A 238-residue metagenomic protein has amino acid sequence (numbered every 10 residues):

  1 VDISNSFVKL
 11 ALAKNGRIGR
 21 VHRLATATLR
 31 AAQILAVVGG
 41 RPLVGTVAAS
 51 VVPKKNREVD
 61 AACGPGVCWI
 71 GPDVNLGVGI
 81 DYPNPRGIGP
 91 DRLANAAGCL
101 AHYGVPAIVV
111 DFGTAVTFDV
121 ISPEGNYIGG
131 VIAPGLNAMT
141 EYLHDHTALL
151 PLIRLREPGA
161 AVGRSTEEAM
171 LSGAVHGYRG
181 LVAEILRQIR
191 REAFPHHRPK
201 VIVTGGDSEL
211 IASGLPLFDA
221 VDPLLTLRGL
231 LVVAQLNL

Functional and structural regions predicted by a protein language model:
V1-G19, C99, V105-Y127, L143 (+1 more regions): Gly/Thr-rich phosphate-binding beta-strand-loop-beta motif of the actin/hexokinase/Hsp70
V1-L76: N-terminal glycine/serine-rich phosphate-binding loop of ATP-dependent small-molecule kinases, especially carbohydrate
G39-P42, H102-V105, A193-H196: Glycine-rich phosphate-binding loop signature in dinucleotide/nucleotide-binding domains
V44-G45, V51-V105, G214-Q235: Glycine-rich phosphate-binding loop and adjoining helix at the ATP-binding site of ATP-dependent phosphoryl-transfer
T46-P53, F112-T114, P199-S208: Glycine-rich beta-strand-to-loop/alpha-helix junction loops that act as flexible
E58-A61, F118-G129, G214: Short Gly/Thr/Asp-enriched flexible loops that form oxyanion-binding sites at enzyme active sites
A101, P106, I128, A133-E141 (+1 more regions): Small-residue (GG/TT-enriched) beta-loop-alpha framework at ligand/catalytic clefts
T140-L238: ATP-binding/phosphotransfer module of carbohydrate and carboxylate kinases, centering on a glycine-rich
